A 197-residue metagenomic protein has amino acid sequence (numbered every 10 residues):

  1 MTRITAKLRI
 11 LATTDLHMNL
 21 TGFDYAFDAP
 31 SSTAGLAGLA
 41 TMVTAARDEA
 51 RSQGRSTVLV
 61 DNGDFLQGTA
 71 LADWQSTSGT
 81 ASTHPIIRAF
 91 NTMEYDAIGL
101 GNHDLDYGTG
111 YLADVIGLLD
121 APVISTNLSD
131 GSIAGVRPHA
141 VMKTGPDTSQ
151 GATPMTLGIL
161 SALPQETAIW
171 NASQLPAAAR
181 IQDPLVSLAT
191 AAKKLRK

Functional and structural regions predicted by a protein language model:
M1-K197: Acidic, metal/ion-coordinating pockets
